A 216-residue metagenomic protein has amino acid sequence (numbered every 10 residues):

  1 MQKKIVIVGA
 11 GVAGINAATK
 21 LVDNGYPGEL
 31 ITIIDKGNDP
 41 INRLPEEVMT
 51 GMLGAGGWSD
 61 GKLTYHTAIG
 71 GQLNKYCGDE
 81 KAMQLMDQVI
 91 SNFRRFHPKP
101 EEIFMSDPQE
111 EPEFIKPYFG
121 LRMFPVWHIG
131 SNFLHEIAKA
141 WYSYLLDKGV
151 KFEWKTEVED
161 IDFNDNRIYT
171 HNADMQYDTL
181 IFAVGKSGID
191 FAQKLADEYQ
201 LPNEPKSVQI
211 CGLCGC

Functional and structural regions predicted by a protein language model:
Q2-T67, D107-C216: Residues forming the flavin
G51-F104: Dinucleotide-binding Rossmann-like beta1-alpha1 core, especially the glycine-rich loop that anchors the ADP
